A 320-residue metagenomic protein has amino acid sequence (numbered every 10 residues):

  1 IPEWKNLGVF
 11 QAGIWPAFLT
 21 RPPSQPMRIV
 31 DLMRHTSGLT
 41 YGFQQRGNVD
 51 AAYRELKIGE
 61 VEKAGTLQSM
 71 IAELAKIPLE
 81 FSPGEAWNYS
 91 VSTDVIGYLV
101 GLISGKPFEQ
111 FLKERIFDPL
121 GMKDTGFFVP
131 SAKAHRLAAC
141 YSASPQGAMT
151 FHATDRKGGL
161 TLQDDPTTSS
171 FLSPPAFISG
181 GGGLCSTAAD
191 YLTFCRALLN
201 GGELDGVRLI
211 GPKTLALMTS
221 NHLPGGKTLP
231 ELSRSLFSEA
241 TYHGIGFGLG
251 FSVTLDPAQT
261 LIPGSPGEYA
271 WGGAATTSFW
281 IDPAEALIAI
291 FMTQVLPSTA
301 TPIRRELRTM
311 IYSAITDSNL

Functional and structural regions predicted by a protein language model:
P2-P263: Short, surface-exposed loop or secondary-structure junction motifs that flank catalytic or metal-binding residues
I77-P78, P266-G272: Short, solvent-exposed secondary-structure boundary motifs
L184, F251, Y269, A289-F291: Well-ordered beta-strand positions enriched in small/hydrophobic/aromatic, beta-favoring residues
T228, L261, F291, A300-T301: Short acidic, gly/pro-rich beta-turn/loop elements at beta-sheet edges and active-site/ligand-binding grooves
E268, A275-A284: Short, surface-exposed beta-strand/loop micro-motifs that present aromatic residues
F279-W280, A286-V295: Short, well-ordered beta-strand elements
Q294-L320: Generic C-terminus detector
